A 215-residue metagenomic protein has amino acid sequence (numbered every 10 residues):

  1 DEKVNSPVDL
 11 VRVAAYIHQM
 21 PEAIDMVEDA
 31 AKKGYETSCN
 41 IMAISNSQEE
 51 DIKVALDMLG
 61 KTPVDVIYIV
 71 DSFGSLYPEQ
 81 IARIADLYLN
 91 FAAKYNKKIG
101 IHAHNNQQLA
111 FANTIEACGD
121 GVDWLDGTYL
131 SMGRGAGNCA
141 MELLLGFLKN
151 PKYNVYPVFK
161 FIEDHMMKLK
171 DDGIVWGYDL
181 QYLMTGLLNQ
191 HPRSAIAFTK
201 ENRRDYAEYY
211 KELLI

Functional and structural regions predicted by a protein language model:
D1-I215: Catalytic cores and adjacent flexible loops of soluble metabolic enzymes that perform enolate/carbanion chemistry on
